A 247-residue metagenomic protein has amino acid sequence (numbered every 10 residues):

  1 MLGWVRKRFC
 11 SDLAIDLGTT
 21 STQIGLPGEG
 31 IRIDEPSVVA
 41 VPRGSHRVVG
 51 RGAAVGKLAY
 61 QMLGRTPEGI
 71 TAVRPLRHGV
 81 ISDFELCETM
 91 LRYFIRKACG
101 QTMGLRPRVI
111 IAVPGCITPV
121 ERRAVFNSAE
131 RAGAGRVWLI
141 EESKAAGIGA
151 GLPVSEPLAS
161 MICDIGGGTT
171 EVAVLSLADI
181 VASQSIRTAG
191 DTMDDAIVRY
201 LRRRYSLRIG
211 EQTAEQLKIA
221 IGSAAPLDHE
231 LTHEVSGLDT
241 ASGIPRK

Functional and structural regions predicted by a protein language model:
M1-I165, A173-K247: Nucleotide/phosphate-binding catalytic cleft detector across ATP-hydrolyzing and phosphate-transferring enzymes
